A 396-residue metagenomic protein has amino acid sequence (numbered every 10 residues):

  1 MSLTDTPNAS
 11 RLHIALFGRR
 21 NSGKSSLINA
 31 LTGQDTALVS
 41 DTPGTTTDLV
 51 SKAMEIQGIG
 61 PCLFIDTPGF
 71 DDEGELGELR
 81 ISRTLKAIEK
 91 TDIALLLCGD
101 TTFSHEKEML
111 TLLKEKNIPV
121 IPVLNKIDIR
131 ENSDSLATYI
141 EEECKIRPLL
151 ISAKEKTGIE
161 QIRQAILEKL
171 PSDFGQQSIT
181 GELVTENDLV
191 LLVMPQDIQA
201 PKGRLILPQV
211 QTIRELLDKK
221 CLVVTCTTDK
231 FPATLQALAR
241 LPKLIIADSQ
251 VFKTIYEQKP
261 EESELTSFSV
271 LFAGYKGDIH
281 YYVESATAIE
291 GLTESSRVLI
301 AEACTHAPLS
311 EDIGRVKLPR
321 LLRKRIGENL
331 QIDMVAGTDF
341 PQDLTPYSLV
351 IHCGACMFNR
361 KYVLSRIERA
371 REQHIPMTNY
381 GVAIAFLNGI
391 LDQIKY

Functional and structural regions predicted by a protein language model:
M1-E78, S82, K86-E89: Conserved G1/Walker A P-loop phosphate-binding module
M1-S2, R19-S25, G203-Y396: C-terminal effector/interaction modules appended to NTPase cores
I14, V190, S296-V298: Conserved hydrophobic helix-helix packing surfaces used for dimerization/oligomerization
D41, F70-L76, C98-T101, K169-P171 (+3 more regions): Short, flexible loop segments at the rims of nucleotide/cofactor-binding pockets, characterized by
K52-G60, I65, E75-P148, S178-E182 (+4 more regions): Conserved C-terminal guanine-recognition region of P-loop GTPase G domains, centered on the G4
T67, L97-T101, I118-D134, L149-G158 (+8 more regions): G-domain G4 guanine-recognition motif of GTPases
E115-I121, K126-E182, L189-L191, K220-D229 (+4 more regions): Canonical P-loop GTPase G-domain recognition
L183-Q209: Long, well-ordered amphipathic alpha-helical subdomains in the mid-to-C-terminal portions of large enzyme subunits
